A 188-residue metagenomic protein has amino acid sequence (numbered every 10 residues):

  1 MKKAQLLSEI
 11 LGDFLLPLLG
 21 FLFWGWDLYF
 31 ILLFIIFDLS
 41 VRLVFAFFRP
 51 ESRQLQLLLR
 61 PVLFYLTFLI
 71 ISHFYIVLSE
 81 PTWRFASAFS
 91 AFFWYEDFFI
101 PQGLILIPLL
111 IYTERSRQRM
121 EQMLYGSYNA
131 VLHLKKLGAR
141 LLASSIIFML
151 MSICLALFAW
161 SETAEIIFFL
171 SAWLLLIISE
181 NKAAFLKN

Functional and structural regions predicted by a protein language model:
K3-L15, A139-I146: Short hydrophobic alpha-helical membrane-embedded segments
L22-I31, A159-T163: Transmembrane helix interruption/hinge and helix-loop junction motifs
F30-Y75: Hydrophobic/aromatic-rich structural module bridging two neighboring secondary-structure elements via a short loop
L43-V44, G103-M123, L174-N188: Transmembrane alpha-helical segments that form the membrane-embedded catalytic/substrate-channel core of multi-pass
I76-E96: Membrane-interfacial helical/loop segments at transmembrane boundaries in membrane proteins
S90-Y112, F168, A172: Alpha-helical transmembrane segments
R117-I146: Membrane-helix boundary/juxtamembrane motif in polytopic membrane proteins
R140-N188: C-terminal transmembrane-bundle signature of multipass membrane proteins, characterized by strong activation on
